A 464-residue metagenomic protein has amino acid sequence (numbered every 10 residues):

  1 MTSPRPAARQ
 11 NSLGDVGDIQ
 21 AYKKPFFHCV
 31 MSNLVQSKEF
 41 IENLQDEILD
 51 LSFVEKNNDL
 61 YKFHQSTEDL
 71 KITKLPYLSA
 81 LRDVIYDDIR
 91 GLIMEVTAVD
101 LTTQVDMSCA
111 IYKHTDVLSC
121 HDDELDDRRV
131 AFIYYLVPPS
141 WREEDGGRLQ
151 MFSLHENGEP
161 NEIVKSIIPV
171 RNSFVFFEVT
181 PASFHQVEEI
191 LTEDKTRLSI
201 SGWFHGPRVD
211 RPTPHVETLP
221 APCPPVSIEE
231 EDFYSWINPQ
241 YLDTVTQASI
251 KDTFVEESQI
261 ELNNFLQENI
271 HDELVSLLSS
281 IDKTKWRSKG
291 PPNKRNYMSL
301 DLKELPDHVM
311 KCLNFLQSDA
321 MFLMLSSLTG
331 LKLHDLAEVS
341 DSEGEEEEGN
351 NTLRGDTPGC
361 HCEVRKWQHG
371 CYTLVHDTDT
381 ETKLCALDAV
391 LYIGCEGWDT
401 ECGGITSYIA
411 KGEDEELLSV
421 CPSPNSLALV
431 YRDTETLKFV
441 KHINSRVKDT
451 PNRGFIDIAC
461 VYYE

Functional and structural regions predicted by a protein language model:
M1-E464: Fe(II)/2-oxoglutarate oxygenase catalytic core
